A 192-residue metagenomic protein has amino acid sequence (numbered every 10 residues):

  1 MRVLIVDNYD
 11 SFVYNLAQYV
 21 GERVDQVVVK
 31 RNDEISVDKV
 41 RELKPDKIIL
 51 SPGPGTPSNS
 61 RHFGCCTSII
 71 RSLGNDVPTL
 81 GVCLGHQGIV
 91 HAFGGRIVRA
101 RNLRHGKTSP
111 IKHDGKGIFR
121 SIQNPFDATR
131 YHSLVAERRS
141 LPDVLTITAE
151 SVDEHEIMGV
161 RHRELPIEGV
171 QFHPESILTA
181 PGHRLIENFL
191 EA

Functional and structural regions predicted by a protein language model:
R2-V3, A17-G81, F93: Flexible gly/pro-rich beta->alpha loop and the following alpha-helix that scaffold active-site loops
N8: Acidic di-acidic motifs
V13: Active-site-adjacent helical/loop segments in soluble small-molecule enzymes
L16, R61-H62, L141, P181-L185: Residues at alpha-helix caps and immediate loop-helix transition turns in enzyme cores, especially N- and C-cap
V20-R23, L145, R184-I186: Residues in and immediately flanking transmembrane alpha helices
G64-V82, Q87-I167, F172, I177-A180 (+1 more regions): Pocket-forming structural segment of enzyme catalytic cores
